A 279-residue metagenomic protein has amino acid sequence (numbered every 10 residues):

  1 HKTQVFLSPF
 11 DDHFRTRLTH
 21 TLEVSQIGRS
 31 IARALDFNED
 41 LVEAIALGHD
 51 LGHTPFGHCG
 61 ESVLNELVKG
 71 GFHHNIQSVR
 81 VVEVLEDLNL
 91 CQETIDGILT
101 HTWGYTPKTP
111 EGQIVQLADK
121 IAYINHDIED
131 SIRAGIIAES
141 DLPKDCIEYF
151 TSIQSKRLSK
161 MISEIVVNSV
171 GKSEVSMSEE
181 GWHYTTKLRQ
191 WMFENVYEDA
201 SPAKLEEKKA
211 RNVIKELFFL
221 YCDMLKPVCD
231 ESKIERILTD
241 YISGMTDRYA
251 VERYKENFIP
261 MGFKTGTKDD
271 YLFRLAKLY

Functional and structural regions predicted by a protein language model:
H1-T21, S25-I31, N38-E39, G60 (+1 more regions): Histidine-centered, transition-metal-coordinating active-site segments
I31, D50-H53: A short acidic, glycine/proline-enriched capping/turn motif at secondary-structure boundaries, especially helix N-cap
E43-G48, L117-A118: Short alpha-helix carrying the canonical HExxH Zn2+-binding catalytic motif
L47-L51, T102: Acidic, glycine-rich active-site loops and adjacent beta-strand->loop/helix elements that engage anionic groups
G52-F56, A122: Short active-site segment of divalent metal-dependent hydrolases/proteases that encodes the spacing between
G57-K69: A glycine- and small-aliphatic-rich helix-loop capping segment at beta-alpha/alpha-beta transitions that lines
